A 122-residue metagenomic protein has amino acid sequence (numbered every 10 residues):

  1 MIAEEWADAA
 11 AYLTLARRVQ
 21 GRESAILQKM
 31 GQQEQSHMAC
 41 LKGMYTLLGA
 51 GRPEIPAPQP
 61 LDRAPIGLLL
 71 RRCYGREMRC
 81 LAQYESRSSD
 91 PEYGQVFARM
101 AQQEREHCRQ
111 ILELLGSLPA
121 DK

Functional and structural regions predicted by a protein language model:
M1-K122: Non-heme di-metal
